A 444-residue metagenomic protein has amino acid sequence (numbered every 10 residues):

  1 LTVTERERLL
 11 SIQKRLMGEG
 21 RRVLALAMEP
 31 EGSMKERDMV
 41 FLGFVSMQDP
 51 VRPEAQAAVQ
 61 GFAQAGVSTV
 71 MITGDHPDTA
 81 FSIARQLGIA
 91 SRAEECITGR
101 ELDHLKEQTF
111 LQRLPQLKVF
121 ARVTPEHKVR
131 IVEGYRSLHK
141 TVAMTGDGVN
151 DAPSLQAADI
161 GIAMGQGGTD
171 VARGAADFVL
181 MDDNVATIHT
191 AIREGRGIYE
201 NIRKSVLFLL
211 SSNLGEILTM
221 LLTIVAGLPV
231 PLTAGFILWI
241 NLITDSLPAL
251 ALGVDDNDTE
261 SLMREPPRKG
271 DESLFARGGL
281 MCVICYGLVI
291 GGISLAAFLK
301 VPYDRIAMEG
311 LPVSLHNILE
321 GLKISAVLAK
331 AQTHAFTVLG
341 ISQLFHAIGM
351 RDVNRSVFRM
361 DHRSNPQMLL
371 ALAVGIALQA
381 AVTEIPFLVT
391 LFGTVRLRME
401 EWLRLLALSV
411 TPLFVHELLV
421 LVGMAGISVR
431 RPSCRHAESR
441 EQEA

Functional and structural regions predicted by a protein language model:
L1-G134, L138, T145, A152 (+5 more regions): Cytosolic catalytic headpieces and adjacent flexible linkers of membrane translocases
E29-G32, H76, L209, F236-W239 (+4 more regions): A glycine-rich phosphate-binding loop feature that marks nucleotide/adenosyl-phosphate handling sites
A63, T73-H76, N201, S205-N213 (+2 more regions): Hydrophobic alpha-helical segments characteristic of transmembrane helices in integral membrane transporters
S91-M144, A158, A163-R355: Membrane-embedded transport module
L155: Basic, alpha-helical nucleic-acid-binding regions used in initiation and control of genome expression
G253, T337-A444: C-terminal transmembrane module of polytopic membrane proteins
